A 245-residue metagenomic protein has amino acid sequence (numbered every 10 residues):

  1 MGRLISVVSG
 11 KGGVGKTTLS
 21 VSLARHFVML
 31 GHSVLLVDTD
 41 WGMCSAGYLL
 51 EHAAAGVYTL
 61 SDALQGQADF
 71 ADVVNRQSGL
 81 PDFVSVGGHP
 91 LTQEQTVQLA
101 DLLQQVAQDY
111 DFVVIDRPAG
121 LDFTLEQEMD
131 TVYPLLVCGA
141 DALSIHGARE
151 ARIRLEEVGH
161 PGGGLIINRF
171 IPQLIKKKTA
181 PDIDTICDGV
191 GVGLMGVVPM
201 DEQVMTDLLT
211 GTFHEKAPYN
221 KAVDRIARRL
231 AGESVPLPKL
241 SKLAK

Functional and structural regions predicted by a protein language model:
G2-W41: Walker A/P-loop phosphate-binding motif and the immediately C-terminal alpha-helix
G10, T39-D40, V86-G87, R117-P118 (+1 more regions): Fold-independent oxyanion-binding glycine-rich loops and adjacent beta-strand/coil segments at enzyme active sites
L35, D101, Q105-Q108, F112-M200 (+1 more regions): Conserved catalytic-core segment of NTP-binding enzymes
L36-Q108, T206-F213: P-loop/Walker-type NTP enzyme "switch/lid" segment
W41, A55-Y58, E94-D101, L143-H146 (+4 more regions): Charged, alpha-helix-enriched surfaces in structured cytosolic catalytic cores of large nucleotide-utilizing machines
E51-G56, R154-L155, P181-T185, T212-E215: Short, hinge-like loop/turn segments at secondary-structure boundaries
D207-K245: NTP-binding/hydrolysis catalytic cores, primarily Walker-type P-loop NTPases
